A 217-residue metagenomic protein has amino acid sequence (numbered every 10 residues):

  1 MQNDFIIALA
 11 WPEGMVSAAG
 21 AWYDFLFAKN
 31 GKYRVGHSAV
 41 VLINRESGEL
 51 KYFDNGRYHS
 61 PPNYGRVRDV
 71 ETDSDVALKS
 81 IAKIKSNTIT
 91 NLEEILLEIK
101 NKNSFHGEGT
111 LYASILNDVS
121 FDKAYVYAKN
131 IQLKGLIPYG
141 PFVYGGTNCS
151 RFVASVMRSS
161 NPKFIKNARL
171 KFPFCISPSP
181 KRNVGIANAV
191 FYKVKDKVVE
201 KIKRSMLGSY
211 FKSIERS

Functional and structural regions predicted by a protein language model:
D4-N101: Glycine-rich catalytic cores of cysteine/serine-nucleophile enzymes that process amide/ester linkages in cell-envelope
I6, S17, G107, S205-M206: Alpha-helical structural elements
D54, S60, E108, A187-N188 (+1 more regions): A general marker of short, structured functional hotspots
L78-N130, K134, P138: Extracellular-facing segments of soluble proteins and assemblies that are Gly/Ser/Thr-biased and enriched in aromatics
Y112-L116, Y125-S217: Activation targets extended, charge/polar-rich intrinsically disordered C-terminal tails
